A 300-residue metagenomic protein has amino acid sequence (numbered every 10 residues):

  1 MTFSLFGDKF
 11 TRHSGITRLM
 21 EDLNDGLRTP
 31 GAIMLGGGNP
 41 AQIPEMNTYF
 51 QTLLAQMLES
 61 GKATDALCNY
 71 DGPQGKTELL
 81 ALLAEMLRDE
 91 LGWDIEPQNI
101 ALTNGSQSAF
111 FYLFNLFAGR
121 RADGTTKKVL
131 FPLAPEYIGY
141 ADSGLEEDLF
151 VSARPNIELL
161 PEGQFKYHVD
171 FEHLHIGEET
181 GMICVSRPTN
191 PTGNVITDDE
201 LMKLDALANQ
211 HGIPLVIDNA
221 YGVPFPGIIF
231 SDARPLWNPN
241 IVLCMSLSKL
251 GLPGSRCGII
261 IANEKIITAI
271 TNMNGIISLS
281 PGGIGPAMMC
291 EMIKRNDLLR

Functional and structural regions predicted by a protein language model:
M1-Q74, E85, D89, H211-I213: N-terminal "arm"/small-domain region of PLP-dependent enzymes with the aminotransferase-like
I16, N47, G75-L80, L201 (+3 more regions): A structural signal for well-ordered alpha-helical scaffolds and beta->alpha junctions
G38-Q42, Q107-S108, E136-G139, P188-P191 (+5 more regions): Short, solvent-exposed loop/turn segments at secondary-structure junctions
M46-F50, I196-E200, P226-I229, G254 (+1 more regions): Residues at alpha-helix caps and immediate loop-helix transition turns in enzyme cores, especially N- and C-cap
D65-H211, V216-N238, V242: Conserved core of the PLP fold type I
T126, W237, L243-R300: Conserved core segment of the aminotransferase class I/II
